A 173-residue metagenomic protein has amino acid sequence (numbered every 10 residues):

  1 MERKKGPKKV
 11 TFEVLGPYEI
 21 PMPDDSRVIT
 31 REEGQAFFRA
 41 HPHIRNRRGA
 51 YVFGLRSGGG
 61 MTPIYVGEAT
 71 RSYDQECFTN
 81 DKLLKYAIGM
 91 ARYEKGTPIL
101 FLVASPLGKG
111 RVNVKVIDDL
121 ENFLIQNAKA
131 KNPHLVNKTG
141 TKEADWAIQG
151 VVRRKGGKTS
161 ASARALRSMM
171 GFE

Functional and structural regions predicted by a protein language model:
M1-A50, L55-T62, A69-E173: Boundary/linker segments flanking structured domains
